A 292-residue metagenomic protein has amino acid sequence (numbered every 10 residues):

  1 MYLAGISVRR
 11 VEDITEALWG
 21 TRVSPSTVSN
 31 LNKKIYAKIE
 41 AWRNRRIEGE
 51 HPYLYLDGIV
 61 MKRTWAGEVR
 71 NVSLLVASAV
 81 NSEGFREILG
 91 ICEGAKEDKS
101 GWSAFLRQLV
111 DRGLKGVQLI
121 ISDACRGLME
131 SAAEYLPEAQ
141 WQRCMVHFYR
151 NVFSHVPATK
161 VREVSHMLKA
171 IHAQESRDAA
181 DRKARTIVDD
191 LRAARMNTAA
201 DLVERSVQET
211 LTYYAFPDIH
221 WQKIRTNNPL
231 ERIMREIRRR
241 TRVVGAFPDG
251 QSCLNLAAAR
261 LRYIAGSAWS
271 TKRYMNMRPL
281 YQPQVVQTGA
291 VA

Functional and structural regions predicted by a protein language model:
Y2-I6, W19, K223-R225: Short basic-aromatic helix/loop recognition motifs at nucleic-acid and histone-peptide binding interfaces
L3, E16, G20, G94 (+7 more regions): Amphipathic alpha-helical interaction elements
G5-T15, K183-A184: Short, charged amphipathic recognition helices of the HTH superfamily and cognate SANT/SANTA-like modules
V8, E12, S29-N32, M129 (+2 more regions): Hydrophobic face of alpha-helices
I14, L18-I121, R126, E130 (+3 more regions): RNase H-like nuclease fold core
L119-R126, S131-M167: Conserved beta-strand -> loop -> alpha-helix junction used to position metal-binding or nucleic-acid-contacting
A170-A292: Acidic/histidine-rich catalytic cores and adjacent linkers of DNA breakage/strand-transfer/modification proteins
